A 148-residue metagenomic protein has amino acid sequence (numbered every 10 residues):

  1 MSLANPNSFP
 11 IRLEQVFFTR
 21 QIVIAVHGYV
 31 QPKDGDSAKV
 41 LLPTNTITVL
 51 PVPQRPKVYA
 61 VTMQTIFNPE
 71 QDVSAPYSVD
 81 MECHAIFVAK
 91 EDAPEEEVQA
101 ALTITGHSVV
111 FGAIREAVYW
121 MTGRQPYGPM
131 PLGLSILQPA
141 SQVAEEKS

Functional and structural regions predicted by a protein language model:
M1-V109, E116-S148: N-terminal intrinsically disordered, cationic/polar leader segments that include organellar targeting peptides
